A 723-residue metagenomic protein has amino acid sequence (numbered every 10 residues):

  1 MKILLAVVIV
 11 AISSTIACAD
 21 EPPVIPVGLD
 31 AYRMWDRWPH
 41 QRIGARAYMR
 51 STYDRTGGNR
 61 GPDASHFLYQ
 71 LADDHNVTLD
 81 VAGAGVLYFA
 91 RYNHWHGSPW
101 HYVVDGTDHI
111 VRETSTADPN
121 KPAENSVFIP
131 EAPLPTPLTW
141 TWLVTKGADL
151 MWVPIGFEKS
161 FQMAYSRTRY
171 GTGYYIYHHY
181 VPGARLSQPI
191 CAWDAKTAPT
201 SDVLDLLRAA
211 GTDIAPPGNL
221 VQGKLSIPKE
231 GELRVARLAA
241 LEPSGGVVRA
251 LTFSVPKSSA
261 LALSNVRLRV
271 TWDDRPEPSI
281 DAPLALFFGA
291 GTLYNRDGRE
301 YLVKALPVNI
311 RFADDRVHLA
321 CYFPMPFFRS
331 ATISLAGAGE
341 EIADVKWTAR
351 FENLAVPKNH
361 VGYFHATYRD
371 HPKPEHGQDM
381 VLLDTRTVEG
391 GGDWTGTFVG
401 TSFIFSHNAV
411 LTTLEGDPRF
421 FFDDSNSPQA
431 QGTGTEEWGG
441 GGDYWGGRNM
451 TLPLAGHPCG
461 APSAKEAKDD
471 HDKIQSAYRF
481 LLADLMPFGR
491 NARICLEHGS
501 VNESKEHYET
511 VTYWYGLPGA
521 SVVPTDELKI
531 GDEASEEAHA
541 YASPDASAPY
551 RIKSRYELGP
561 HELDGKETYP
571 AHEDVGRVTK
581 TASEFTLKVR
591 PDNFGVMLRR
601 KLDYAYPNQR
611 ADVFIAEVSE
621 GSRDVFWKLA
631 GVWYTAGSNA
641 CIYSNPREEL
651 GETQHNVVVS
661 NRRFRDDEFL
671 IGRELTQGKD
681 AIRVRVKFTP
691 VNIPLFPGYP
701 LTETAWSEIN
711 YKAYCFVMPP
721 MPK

Functional and structural regions predicted by a protein language model:
L5-S14: Bacterial N-terminal signal peptides
I12-S13, G291, V618-G621: Intrinsically disordered, low-complexity segments enriched in Ser/Pro/Gly/Ala and basic residues
I16-P23, K723: Basic/polar N-terminal segments that are highly enriched at the extreme N-terminus, encompassing both cleavable
D20-R551, E573, K580, L602: Beta-strand-centric surfaces of beta-sandwich/beta-rich domains
N120-E158, Y301-A305, N309-A320, P326 (+4 more regions): Beta-strand-rich ligand-recognition modules
R555-Y556, M721: Intrinsically disordered, low-complexity polar segments enriched in Ser/Thr/Pro and acidic
